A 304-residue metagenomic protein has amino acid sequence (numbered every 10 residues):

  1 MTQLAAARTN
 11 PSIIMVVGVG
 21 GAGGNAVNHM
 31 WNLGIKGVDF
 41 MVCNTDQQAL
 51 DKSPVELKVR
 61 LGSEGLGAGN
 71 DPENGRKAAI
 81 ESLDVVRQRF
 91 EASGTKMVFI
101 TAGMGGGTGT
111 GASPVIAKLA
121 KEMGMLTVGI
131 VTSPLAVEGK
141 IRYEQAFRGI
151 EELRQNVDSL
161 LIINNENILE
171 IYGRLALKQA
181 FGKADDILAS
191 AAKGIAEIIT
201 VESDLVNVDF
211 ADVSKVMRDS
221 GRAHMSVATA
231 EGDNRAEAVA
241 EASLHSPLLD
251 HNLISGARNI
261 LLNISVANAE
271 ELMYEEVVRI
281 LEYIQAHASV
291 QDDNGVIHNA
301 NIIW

Functional and structural regions predicted by a protein language model:
M1-W304: Tubulin/FtsZ superfamily GTPase core signature
